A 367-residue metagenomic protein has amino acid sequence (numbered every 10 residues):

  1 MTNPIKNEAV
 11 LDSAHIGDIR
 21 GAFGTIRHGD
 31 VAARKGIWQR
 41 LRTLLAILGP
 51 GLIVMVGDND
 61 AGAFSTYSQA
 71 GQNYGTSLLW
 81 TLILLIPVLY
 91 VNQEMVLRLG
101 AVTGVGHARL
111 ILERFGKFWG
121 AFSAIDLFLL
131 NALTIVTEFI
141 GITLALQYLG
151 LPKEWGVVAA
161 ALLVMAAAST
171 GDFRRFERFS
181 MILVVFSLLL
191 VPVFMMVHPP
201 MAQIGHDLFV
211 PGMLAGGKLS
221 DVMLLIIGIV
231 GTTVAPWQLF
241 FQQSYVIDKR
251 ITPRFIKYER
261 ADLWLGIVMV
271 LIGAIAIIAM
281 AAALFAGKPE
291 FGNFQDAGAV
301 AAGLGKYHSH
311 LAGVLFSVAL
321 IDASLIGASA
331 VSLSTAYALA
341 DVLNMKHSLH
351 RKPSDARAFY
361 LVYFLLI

Functional and structural regions predicted by a protein language model:
R27-A32, T66-G71, E94-W119, K288-G305 (+2 more regions): Flexible loop linkers connecting adjacent transmembrane helices in multi-pass alpha-helical membrane transporters
Q39-R42, Q69-E94, A108, L112 (+2 more regions): Extracellular loop-to-transmembrane helix junctions
V54, T81-R114, S123-L129, L133: Juxtamembrane transmembrane-helix boundary signature
A61-Q69, F240-M269, K288-A299, H347 (+1 more regions): Hydrophobic, small-residue-rich membrane helices and short re-entrant helix-turn-helix hairpins that build
V88-V102, I247, V268-A299: Extracellular/periplasmic helix-exit of transmembrane alpha-helices
K117-F118, E154-A159, L265, M269 (+3 more regions): Loop-to-transmembrane helix boundary motifs in multi-pass membrane proteins
A124, Y148-S169, F186-L189, D355-I367: Transmembrane alpha-helical segments of multi-pass small-molecule transport proteins
S169, V185-M213, M223-S244: Hydrophobic alpha-helical segments and their helix-loop junctions in multi-pass secondary transporters
